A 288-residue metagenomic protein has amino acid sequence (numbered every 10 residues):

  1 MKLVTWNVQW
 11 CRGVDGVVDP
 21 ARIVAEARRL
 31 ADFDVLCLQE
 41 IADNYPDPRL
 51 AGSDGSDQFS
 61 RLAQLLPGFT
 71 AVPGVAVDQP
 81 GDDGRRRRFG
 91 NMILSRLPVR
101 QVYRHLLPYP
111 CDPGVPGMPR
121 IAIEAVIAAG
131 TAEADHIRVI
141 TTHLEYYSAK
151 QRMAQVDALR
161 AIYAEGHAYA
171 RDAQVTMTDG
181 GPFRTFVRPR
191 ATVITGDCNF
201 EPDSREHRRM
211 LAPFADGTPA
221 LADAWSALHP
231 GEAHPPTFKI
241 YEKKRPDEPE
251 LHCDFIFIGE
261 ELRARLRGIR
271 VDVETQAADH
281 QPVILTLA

Functional and structural regions predicted by a protein language model:
M1-A31, V35, T70-A288: Active-site regions of metal-assisted phosphoester/phosphodiester hydrolases, unifying DNase/endonuclease modules
V8, Q39-A51, D223: Active-site neighborhood of divalent metal-dependent phosphoester/pyrophosphate hydrolases
G13-V18, D43-S56, D83: Short, flexible/disordered intra-domain loops and linkers
D57-Q58, L62: Extracytoplasmic small-molecule ligand-binding "clamshell" domains of the periplasmic binding protein/Venus flytrap
L66-P67: A broad structural signal for alpha-helix termini and local helix breaks/kinks
